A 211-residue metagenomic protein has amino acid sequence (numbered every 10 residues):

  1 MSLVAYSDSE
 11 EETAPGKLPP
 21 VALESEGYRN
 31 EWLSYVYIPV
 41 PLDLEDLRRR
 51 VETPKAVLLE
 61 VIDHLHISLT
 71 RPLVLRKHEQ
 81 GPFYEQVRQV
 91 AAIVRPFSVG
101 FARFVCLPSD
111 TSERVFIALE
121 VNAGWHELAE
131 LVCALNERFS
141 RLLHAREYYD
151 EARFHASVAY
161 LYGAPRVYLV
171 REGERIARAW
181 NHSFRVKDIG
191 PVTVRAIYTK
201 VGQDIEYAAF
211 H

Functional and structural regions predicted by a protein language model:
M1-H211: Histidine-dependent nucleotide/RNA phosphoesterase domain, centered on the 2H-phosphoesterase fold with its duplicated
